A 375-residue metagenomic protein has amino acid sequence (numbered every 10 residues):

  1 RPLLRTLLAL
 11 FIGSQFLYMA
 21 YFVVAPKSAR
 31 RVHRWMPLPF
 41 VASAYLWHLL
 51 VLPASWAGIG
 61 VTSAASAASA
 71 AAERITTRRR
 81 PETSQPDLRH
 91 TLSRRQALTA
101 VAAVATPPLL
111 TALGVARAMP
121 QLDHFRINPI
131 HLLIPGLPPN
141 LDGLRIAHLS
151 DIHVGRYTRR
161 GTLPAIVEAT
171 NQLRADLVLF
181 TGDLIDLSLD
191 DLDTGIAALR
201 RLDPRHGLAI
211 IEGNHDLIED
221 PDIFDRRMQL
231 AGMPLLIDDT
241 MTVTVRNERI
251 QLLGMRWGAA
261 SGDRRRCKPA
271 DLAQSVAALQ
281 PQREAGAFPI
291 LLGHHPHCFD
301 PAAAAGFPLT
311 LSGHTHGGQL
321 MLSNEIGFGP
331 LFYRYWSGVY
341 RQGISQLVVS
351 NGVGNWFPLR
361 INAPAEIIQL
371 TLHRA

Functional and structural regions predicted by a protein language model:
R1-D123: Non-catalytic terminal accessory segments
R126-N128, L133-A375: Soluble catalytic domains of enzymes that build or remodel membrane lipids, polysaccharides, and related
